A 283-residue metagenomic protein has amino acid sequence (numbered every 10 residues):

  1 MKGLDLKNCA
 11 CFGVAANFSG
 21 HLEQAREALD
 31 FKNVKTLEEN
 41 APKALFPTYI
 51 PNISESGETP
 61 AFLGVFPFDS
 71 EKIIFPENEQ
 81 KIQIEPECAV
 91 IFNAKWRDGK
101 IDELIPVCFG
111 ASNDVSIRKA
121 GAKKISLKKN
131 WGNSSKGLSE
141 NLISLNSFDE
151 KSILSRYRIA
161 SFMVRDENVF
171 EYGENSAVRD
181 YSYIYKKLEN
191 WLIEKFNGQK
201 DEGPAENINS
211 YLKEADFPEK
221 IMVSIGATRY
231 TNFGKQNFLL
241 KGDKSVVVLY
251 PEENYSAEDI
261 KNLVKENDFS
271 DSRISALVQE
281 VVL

Functional and structural regions predicted by a protein language model:
M1-D5: A short acidic-Thr-Gly-centered motif at the start of a beta-strand
L6-E214, D259-L283: Glycine-enriched loop-and-adjacent helix/strand subsegments that border the catalytic/binding cleft of enzyme cores
F18-S19, A227-N232, Y250-Y255: Short, charged beta-turn/beta-strand-edge "cap" motif at the junction between a beta-strand and an adjacent loop
G203-A205, E219-T231: Short, structured beta-strand/loop micro-motifs enriched in basic residues and often containing a Trp
P218-K220, L240-K244: Loop/turn positions that initiate beta-strands
F233-F238: Short, surface-exposed secondary-structure edge patches
V246-V248: A generic structural signal for residues embedded in beta-strands
